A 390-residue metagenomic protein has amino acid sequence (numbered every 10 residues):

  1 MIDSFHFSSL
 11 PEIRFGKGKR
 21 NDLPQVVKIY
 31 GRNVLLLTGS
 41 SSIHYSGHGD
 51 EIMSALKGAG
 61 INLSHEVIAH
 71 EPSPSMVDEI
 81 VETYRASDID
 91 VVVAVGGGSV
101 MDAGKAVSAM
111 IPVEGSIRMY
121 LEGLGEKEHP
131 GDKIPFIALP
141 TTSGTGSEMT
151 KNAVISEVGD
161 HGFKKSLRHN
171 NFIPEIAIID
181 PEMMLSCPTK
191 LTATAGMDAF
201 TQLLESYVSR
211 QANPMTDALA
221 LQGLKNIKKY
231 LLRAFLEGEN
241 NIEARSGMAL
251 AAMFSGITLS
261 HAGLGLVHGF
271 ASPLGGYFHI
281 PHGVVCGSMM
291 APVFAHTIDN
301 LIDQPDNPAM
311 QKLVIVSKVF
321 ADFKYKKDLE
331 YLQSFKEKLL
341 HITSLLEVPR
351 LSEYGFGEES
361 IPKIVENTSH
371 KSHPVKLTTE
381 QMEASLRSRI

Functional and structural regions predicted by a protein language model:
M1-V91: ATP/NTP phosphate-donor binding region
P11, N21, V113-A212, P308-I315: A glycine/threonine-rich phosphate-anchoring loop and its flanking beta-alpha core in nucleotide/phosphate-binding
R20-L23, Y45-H48, P74-V77, S99-G104 (+3 more regions): Short glycine/serine/threonine-rich phosphate/pyrophosphate-binding segments that cradle anionic phosphate groups
V81, V100-E114, M149-N152: Short Gly/Thr/Asp-enriched flexible loops that form oxyanion-binding sites at enzyme active sites
I89-K105, T141-E148, I280: Glycine/serine-rich anion-binding loops at beta->alpha junctions that coordinate negatively charged ligand groups
T189-F254, T258: C-terminal and late-domain segments of enzyme folds
I280, V284-E359: Gly/Pro-rich interdomain helix-loop hinge
E358-I390: Short, amphipathic C-terminal "tail helix"
